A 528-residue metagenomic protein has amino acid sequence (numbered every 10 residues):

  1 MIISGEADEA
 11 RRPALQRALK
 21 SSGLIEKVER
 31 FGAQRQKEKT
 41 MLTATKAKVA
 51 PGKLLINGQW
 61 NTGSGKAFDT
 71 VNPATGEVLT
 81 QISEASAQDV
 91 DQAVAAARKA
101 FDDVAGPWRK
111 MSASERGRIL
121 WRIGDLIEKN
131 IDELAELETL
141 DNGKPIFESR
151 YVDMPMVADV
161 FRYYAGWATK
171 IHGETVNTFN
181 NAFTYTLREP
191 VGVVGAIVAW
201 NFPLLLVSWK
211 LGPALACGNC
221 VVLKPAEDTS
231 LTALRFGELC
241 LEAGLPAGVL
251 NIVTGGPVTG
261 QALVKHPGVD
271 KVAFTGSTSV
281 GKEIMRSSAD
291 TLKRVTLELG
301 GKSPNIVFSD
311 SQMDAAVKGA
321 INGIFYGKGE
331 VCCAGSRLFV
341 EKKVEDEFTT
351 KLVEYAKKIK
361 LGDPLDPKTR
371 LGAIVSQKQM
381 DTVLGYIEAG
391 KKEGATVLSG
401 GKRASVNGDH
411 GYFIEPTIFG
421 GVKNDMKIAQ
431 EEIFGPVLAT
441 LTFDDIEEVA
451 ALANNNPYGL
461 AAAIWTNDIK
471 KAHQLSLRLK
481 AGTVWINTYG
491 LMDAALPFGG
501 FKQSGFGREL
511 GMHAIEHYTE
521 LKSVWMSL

Functional and structural regions predicted by a protein language model:
I3, R35-E38, E77-T80, I306 (+5 more regions): Conserved C-terminal structural/oligomerization subdomain of aldehyde/semialdehyde dehydrogenase
S4, H172-A315, F339, F443: Rossmann-like NAD(P) dinucleotide-binding subdomain of oxidoreductase/dehydrogenase enzymes
K37-T75: Hydrophobic face of amphipathic alpha-helices that form TPR/SEL1-like repeat modules and related alpha-solenoid
V49, S279-K423, L452, I486: ALDH superfamily catalytic-core signature
G76, R116, E138, G218 (+8 more regions): Residue-level signal for inorganic ion chemistry
L79-A85, D102-P107, A196, N305-F308 (+5 more regions): Short, well-ordered beta-strand elements within core beta-sheets of diverse protein domains
L79-I171: Glycine-rich loop-to-alpha-helix module at the N-terminal edge of alpha/beta enzyme cores
F101, A105, G124-I131, A135 (+19 more regions): Structural signal for hydrophobic packing residues in well-ordered secondary-structure cores of soluble enzyme domains
